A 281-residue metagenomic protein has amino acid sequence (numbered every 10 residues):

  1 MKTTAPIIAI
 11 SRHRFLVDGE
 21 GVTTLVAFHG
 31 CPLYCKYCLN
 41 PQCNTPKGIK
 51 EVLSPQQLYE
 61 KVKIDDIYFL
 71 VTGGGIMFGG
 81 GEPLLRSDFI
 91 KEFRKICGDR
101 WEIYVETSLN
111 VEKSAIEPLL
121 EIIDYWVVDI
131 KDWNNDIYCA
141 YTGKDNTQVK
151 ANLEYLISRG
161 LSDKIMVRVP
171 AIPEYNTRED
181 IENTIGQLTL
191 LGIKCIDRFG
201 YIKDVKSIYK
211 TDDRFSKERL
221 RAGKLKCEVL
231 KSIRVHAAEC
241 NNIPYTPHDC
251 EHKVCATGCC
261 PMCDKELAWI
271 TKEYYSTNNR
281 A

Functional and structural regions predicted by a protein language model:
K2-R14, P173-A281: Auxiliary Fe-S-binding modules of radical SAM enzymes
S11-L53, C263-K272: Canonical Radical SAM [4Fe-4S] cluster-binding loop centered on the CxxxCxxC motif and its immediate flanking residues
L16-D18, Y68-L70, V254: Short glycine/serine/proline-enriched coil/turn segments at secondary-structure junctions
P41-I76, Y274: Conserved alpha-helical substructure of the radical SAM core
N44-P46, N134-A140, V205-K210: A short acidic, helix-capping loop that chelates divalent metal ions and anchors anionic groups
K63-I67, T72-G75, G79-G80, L84-Y201: Conserved AdoMet/S-adenosylmethionine-binding subsite of the radical SAM
